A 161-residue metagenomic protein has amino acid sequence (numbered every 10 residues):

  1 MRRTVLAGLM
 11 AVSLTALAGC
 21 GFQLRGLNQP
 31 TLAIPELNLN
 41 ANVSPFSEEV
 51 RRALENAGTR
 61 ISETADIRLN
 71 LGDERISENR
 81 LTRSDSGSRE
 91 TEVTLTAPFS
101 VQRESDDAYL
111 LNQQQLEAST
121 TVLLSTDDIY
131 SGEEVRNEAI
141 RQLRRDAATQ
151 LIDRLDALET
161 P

Functional and structural regions predicted by a protein language model:
R2-A11, T15-T59, E159-P161: A structural "domain/chain start" motif
A33, A65, L95: Exposed loop/turn and edge beta-strand positions of beta-sandwich/beta-sheet ligand-binding modules
F46-S86: Short, solvent-exposed, polar/charged sequence segments at loop or secondary-structure edges
L54-G58, V101-S105, Q150-E159: Sec/Tat-exported extracytoplasmic proteins
N70-Q115, T121-N137: Surface-exposed short loop/turn segments
Y130-P161: C-terminal/domain-edge helix-coil "capping" segments
